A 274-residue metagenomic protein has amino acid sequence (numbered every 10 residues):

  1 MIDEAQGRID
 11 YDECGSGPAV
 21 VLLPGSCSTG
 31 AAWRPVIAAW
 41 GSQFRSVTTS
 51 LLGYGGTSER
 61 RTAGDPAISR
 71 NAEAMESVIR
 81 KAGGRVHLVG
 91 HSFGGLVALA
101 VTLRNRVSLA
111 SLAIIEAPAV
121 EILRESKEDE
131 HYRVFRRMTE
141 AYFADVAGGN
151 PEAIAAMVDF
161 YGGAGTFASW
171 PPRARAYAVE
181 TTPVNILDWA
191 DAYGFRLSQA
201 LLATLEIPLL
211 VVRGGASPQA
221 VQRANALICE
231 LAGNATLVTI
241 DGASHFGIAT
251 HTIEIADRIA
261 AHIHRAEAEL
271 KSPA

Functional and structural regions predicted by a protein language model:
Q6-R61, G84: Conserved HGGG/HGGXW glycine-rich cap/lid loop of the alpha/beta-hydrolase fold
A38, V47-V89, F93, D257: Active-site loop/oxyanion-hole signature of alpha/beta-hydrolase fold enzymes
S50-G55, P118, A243-S244: Short beta-to-alpha linker loops that shape the active-site pocket of alpha/beta-hydrolase fold enzymes
R85-S126: Conserved hydrolase catalytic core segment
P118-A147: A catalytic-pocket lid/entrance helix-loop region that shapes and gates access to the active site across common
A147-V184: Conserved alpha/beta-hydrolase catalytic His-Asp/Glu region
A174-E230, T239: Conserved serine/cysteine hydrolase catalytic core
I240-A256: Catalytic histidine-centered segment of alpha/beta-hydrolase-like enzymes
